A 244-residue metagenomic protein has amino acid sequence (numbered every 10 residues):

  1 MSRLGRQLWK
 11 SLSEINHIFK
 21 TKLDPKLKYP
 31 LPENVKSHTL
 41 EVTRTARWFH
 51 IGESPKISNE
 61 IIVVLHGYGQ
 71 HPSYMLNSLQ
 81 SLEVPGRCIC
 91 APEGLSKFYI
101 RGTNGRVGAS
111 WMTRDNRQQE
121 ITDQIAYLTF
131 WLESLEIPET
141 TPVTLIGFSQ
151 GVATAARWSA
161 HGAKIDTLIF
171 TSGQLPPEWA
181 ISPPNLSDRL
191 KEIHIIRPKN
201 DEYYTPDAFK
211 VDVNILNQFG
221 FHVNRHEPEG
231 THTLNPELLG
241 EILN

Functional and structural regions predicted by a protein language model:
R3-I61: A domain-start/cap signature at the N-terminus of enzymes
V42-P55, N59-P138: Serine-hydrolase catalytic machinery in alpha/beta-hydrolase-like enzymes
E60-I61, P142-T144, T167: Structural motif
N77-S81, A160-H161, N214, Q218: Short, well-ordered alpha-helices that flank and scaffold nucleotide-derived cofactor binding pockets
G147-G151: Gly/Ala-rich beta-loop-alpha elbow adjacent to hydrolase catalytic centers
V152-H161: Short glycine-enriched nucleophile-adjacent loop and the immediately C-terminal alpha-helix near the catalytic center
K164-G173: A conserved short beta-strand
Q174-L243: The feature captures the conserved acid-bearing segment of alpha/beta-hydrolase catalytic domains
